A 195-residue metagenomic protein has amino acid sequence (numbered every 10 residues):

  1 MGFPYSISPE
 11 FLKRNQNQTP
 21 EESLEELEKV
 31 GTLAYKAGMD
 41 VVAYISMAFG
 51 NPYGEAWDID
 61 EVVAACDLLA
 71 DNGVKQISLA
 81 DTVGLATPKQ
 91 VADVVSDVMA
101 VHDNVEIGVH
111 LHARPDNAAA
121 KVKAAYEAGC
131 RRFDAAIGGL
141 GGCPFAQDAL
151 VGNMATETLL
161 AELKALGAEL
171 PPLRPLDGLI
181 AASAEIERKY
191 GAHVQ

Functional and structural regions predicted by a protein language model:
G2-Q195: Catalytic cores and adjacent flexible loops of soluble metabolic enzymes that perform enolate/carbanion chemistry on
